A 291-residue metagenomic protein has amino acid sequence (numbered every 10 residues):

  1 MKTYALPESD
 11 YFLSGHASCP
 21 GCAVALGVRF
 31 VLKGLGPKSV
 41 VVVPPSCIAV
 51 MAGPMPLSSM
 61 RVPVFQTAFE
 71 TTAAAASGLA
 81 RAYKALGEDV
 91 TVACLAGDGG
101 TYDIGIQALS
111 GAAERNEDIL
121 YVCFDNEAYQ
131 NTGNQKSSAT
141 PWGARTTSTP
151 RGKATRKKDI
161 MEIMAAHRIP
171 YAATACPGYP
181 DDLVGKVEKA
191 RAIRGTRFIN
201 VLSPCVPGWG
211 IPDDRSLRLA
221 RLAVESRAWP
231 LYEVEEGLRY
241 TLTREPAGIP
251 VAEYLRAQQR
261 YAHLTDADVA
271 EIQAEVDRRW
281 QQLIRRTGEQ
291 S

Functional and structural regions predicted by a protein language model:
K2-L6, E88, S137-I193: Conserved thiamine diphosphate
K2-Y121, N134, A139-P141, P150-A154: Cofactor-binding active-site loop characterized by glycine-rich and histidine/acidic residues
S18, C94-L95, Y171-C176, F198: Short catalytic-loop micro-motif centered on adjacent basic/acidic residues
C22-L26, G36, E70-A74, Q107 (+6 more regions): Conserved active-site and cofactor/substrate-binding residues in soluble primary-metabolism enzymes
V42-P44, A175, N200-L202: Generic beta-strand/beta-sheet core signal
I48-A49, N126-N131, V206-G208: Short gly/pro/ser/thr-enriched loop/turn and capping motifs at secondary-structure boundaries
L120-C123, A173, N200: Short hydrophobic alpha-helical runs that function as membrane-insertion/retention elements
C205-S291: Flexible, low-complexity linker and terminal segments
